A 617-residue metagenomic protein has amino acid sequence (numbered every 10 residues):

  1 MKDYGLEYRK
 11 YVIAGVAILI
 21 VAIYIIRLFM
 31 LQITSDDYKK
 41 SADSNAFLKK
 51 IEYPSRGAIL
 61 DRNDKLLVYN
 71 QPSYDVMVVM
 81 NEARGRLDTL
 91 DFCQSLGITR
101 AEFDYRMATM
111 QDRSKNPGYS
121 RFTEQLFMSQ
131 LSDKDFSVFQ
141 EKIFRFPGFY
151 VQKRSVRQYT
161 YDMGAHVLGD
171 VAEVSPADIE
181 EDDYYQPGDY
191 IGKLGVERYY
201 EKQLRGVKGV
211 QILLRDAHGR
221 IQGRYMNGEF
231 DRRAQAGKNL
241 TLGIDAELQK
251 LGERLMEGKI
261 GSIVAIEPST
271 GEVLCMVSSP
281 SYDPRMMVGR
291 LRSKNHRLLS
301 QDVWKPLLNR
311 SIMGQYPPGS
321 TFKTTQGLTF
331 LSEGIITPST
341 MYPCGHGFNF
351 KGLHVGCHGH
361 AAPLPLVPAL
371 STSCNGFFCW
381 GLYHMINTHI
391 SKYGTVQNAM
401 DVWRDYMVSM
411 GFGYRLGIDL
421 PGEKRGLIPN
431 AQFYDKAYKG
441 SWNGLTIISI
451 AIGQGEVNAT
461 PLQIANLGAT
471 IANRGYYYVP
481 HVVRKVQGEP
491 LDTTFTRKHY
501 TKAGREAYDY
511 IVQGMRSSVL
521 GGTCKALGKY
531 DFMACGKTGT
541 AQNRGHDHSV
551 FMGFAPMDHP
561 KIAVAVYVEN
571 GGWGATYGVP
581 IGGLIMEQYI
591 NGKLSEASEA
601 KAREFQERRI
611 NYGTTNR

Functional and structural regions predicted by a protein language model:
M1-S293, Q315, A399-S409, A451 (+3 more regions): Periplasmic/cell-envelope proteins involved in peptidoglycan metabolism and beta-lactam response
V68, D216-I221, Y225-E229, S269-T321 (+2 more regions): Beta-lactam-recognizing serine transpeptidase/beta-lactamase-like catalytic domain environment
